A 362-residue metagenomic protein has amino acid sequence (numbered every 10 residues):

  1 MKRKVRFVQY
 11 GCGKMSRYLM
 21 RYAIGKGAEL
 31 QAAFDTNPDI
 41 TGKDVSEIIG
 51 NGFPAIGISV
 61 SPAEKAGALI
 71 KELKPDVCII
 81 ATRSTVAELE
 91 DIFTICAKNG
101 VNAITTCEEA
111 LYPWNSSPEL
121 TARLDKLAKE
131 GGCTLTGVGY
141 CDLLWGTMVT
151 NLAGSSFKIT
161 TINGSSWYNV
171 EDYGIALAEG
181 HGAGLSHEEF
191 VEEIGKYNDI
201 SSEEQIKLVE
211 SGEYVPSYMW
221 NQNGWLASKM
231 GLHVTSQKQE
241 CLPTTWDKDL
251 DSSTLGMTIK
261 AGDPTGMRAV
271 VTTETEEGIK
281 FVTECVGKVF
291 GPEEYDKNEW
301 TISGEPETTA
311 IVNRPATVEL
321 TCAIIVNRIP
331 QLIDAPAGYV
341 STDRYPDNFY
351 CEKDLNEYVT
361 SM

Functional and structural regions predicted by a protein language model:
M1-N99: N-terminal glycine-/serine-/threonine-rich beta1-alpha1-beta2 phosphate-ribose binding loop of Rossmann-like
R6, Y10, K14, G154-K288 (+4 more regions): Active-site-lining helix/loop region of Rossmann-like oxidoreductase modules
T36, R83, C107-L111, Y140-C141 (+1 more regions): Short, ordered loop/turn segments at secondary-structure junctions
G42, K260-G266, P336-G338, T342: Glycine-centered loop/turn motifs
E88-L89, C107-C133: Rossmann-fold NAD(P)-binding glycine/threonine-rich loop
N102-I104: A short hydrophobic/small-residue beta-strand
K129-K158: Short alpha-helices
K288-M362: C-terminal helical cap and adjacent loop that interface with cofactors, partners, or active-site loops
